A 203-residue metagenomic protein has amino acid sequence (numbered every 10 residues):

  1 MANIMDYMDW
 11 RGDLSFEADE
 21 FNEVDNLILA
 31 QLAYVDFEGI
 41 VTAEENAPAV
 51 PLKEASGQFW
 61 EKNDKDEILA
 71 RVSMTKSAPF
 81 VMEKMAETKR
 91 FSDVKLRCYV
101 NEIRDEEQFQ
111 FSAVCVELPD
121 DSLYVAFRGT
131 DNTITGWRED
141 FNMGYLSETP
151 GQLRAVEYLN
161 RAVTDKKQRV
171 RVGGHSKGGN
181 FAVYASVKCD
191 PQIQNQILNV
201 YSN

Functional and structural regions predicted by a protein language model:
M1-G173, N180, S186-N203: Non-catalytic, mobile gating and regulatory segments of ester bond hydrolases
